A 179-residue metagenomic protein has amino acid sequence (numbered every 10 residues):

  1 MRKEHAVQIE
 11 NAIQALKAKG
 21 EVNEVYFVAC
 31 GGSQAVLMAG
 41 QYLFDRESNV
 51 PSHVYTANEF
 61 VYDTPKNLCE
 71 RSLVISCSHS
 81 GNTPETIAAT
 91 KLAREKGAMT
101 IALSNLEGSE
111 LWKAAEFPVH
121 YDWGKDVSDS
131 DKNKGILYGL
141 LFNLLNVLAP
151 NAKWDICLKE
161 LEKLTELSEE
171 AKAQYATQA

Functional and structural regions predicted by a protein language model:
M1-N23, E169-K172: An N-terminal, well-structured beta->alpha segment
V7, P150-K153, T177: Intrinsic disorder/low-complexity segments
Q8-I13, E59-K66, Y175: Structural motif
G20-L164: Glycine-rich phosphate-binding loops that contact phosphosugars or nucleotide phosphates
E162-A179: Accessory alpha-helical/coil subdomains and C-terminal extensions that flank or cap enzyme catalytic cores
